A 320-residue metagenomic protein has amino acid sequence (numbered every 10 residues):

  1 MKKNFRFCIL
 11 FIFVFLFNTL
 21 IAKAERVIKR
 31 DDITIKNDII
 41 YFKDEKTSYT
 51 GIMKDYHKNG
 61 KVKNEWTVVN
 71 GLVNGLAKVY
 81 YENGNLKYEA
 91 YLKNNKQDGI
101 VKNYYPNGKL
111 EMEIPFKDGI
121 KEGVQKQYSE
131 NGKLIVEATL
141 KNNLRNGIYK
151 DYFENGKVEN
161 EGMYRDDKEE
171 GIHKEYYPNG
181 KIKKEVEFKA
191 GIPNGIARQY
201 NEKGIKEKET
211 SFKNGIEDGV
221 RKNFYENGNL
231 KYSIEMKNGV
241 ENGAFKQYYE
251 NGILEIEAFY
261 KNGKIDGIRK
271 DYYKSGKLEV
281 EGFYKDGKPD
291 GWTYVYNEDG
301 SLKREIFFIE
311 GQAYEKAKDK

Functional and structural regions predicted by a protein language model:
M1-I9: Bacterial N-terminal signal peptides that target proteins for export
C8-T19: Bacterial N-terminal signal peptides
F17-K320: Glycine/tyrosine- and acidic-biased, solvent-exposed loop/turn segments at the edges of beta-strands
